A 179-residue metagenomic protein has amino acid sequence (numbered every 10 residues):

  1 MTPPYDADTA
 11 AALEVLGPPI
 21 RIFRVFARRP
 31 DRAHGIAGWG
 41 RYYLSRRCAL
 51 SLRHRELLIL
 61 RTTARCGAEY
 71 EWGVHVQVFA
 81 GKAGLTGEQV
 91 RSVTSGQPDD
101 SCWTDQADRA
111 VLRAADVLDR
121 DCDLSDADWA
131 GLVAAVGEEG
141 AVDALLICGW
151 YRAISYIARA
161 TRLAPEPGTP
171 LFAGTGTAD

Functional and structural regions predicted by a protein language model:
M1-D179: Hydrophobic alpha-helical segments
